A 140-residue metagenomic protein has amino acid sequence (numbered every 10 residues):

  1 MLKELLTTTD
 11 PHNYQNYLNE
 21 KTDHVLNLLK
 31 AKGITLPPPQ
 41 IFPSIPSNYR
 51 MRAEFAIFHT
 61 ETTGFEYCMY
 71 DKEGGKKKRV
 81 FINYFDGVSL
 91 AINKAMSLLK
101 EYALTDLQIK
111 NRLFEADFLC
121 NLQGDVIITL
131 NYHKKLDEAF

Functional and structural regions predicted by a protein language model:
M1-F140: Accessory RNA-recognition modules of RNA-modification enzymes
